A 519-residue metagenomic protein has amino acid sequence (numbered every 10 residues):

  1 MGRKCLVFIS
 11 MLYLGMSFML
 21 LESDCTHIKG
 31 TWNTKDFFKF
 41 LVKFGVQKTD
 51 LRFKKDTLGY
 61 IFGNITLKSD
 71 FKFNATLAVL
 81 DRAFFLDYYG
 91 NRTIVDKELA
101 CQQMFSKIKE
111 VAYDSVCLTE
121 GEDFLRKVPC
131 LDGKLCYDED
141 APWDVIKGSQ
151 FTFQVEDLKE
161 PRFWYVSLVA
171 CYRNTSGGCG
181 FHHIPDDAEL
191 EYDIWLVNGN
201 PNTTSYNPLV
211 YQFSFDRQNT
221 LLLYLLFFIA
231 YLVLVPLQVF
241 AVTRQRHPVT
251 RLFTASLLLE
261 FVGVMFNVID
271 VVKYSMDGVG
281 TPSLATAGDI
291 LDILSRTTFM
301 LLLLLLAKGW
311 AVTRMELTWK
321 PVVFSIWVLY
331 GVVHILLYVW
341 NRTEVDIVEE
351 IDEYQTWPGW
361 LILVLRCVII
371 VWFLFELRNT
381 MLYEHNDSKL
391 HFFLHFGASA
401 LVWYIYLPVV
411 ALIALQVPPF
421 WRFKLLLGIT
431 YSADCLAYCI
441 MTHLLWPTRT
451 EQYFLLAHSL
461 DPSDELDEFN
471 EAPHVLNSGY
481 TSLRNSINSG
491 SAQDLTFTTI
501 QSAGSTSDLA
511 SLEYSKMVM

Functional and structural regions predicted by a protein language model:
M1, M11, M16-M19, M104 (+7 more regions): Detector for methionine-enriched segments
G2, Y13-V249: Acidic, Ser/Thr/Pro
G2-T66, C117-L118, F124, Q212 (+2 more regions): Cytosolic, intrinsically disordered low-complexity tails and loops of eukaryotic multi-pass membrane proteins
T57-F62, S205-N207, V272-D277, T343-D346: Short, functional N-terminal and low-complexity linear motifs
W195-V332: Hydrophobic alpha-helical transmembrane segments corresponding to the first two to three helices of multi-pass helical
V279-V518: Generic detector of multi-pass transmembrane helix bundles and their immediately adjacent loops in polytopic membrane
